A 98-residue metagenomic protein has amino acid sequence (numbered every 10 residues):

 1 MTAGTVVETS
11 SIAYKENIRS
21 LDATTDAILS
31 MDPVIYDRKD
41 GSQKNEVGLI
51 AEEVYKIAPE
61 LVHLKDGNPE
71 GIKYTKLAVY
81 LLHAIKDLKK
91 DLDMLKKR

Functional and structural regions predicted by a protein language model:
M1-Y74, L88-R98: C-terminal intramolecular chaperone/autoprocessing and neck/assembly modules of extracellular spikes and adhesins
D26, Y80-H83: Active-site phosphate/pyrophosphate-handling residues
L77-Y80, D87: Alpha-helical coiled-coil heptad-register detector
